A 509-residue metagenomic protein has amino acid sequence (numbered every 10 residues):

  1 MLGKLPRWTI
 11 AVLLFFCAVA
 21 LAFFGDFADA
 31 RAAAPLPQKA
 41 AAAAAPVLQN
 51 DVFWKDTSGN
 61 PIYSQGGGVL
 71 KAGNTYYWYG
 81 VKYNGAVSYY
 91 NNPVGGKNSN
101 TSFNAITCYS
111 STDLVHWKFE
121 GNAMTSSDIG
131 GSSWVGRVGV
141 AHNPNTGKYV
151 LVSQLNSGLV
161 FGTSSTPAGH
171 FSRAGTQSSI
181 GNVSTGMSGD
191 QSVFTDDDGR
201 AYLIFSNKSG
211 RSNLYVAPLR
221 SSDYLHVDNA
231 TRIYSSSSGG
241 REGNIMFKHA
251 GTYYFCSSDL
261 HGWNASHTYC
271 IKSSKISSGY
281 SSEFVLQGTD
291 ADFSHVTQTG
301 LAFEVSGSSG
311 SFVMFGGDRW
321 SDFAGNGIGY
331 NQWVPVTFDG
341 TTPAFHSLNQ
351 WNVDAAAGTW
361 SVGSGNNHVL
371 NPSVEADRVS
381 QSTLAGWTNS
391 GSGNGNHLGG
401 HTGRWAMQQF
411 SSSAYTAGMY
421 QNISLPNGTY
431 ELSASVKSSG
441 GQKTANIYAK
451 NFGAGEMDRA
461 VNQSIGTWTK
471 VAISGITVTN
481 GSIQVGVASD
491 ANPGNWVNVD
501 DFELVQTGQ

Functional and structural regions predicted by a protein language model:
P35-S373, T467-T469, G508-Q509: Carbohydrate-active catalytic/glycan-binding domains of CAZyme proteins, especially the secreted or lumenal ectodomains
S164, S435-I465: Extracellular ligand-binding interfaces
H267, T383-G386, A417-M419, G440-N451 (+1 more regions): Beta-strand acidic-aromatic groove motif in beta-rich domains, primarily in extracellular
F293-S294, F452-S482: Extracellular carbohydrate recognition and processing domains and analogous Trp-centered ligand-binding platforms
R319-W320, G486-G494: Short beta-strand-plus-loop segments that form exposed binding edges in beta-rich domains
S373-A414: Extracellular glycan-recognition surfaces and repeat-rich motifs
V374, A417-A445, V471-G475, D501-F502: Extra-cytoplasmic beta-strand recognition segments
Q408-P426, A454-A460: Secreted extracellular polysaccharide-interacting domains
